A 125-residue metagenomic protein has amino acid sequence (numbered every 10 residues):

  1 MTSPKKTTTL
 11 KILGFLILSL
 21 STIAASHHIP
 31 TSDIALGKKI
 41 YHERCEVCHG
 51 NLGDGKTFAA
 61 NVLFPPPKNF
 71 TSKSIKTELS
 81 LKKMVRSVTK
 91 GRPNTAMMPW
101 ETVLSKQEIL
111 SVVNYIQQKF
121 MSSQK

Functional and structural regions predicted by a protein language model:
T2-L13: Bacterial N-terminal signal peptides that target proteins for export
K11-S21: Bacterial N-terminal signal peptides
T22-I40: Electrostatic cytochrome c docking/interface patches
G37, Y41-N51, V112-I116: The canonical Cys-X-X-Cys-His
D54, Q118-K125: Inter-heme linker and motif-flanking segments adjacent to c-type heme-binding CXXCH motifs in c-type cytochromes
F58-V62: Short cysteine/histidine-rich zinc-coordinating motifs and their immediately flanking basic loops
L63-Q118: Extracytoplasmic electron-transfer domains, predominantly the class I c-type cytochrome c fold
